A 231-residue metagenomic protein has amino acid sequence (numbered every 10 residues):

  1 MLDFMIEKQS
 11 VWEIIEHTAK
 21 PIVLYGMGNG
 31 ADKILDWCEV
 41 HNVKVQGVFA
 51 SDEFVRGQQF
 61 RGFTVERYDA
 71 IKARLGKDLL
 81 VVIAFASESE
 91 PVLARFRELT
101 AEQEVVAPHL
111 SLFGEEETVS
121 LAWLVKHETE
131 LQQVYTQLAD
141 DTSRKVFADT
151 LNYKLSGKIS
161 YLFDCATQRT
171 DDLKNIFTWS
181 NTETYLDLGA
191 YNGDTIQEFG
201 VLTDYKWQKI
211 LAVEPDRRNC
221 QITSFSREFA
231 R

Functional and structural regions predicted by a protein language model:
M1-N181, E198-Y205: Hydrophobic, well-ordered beta-alpha structural blocks that scaffold small-molecule cofactor pockets
N29, A190-N192, R217: Short, glycine/acidic-enriched loop or turn micro-motifs at the edges of active sites
R56, R218-T223: Short alpha-helix immediately C-terminal to the canonical SAM-binding loop
E183-Y191: Conserved class I S-adenosyl-L-methionine
T195: Conserved hydrophobic/aromatic pocket- or pore-lining residues that grip, position, or stack substrates in active sites
K209-E214: Conserved SAM-binding motif I beta-strand of class I
Q221-R231: S-adenosyl-L-methionine
